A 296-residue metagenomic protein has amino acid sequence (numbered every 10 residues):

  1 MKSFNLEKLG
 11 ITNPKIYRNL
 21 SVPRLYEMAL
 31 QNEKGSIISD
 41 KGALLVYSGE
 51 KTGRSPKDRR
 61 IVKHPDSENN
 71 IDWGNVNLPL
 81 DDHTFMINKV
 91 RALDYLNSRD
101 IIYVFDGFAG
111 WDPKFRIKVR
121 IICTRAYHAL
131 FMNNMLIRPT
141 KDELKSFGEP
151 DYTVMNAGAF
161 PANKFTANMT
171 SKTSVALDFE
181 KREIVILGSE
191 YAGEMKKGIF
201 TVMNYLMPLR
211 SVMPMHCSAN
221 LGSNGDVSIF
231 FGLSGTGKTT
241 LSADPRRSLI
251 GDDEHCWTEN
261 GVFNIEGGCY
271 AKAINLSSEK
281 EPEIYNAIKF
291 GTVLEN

Functional and structural regions predicted by a protein language model:
M1-S146: N-terminal accessory targeting/assembly segments
K2-A43, E50, P208, H216-L233 (+2 more regions): Glycine-rich, often acidic-flanked micro-motifs that create phosphate/phosphodiester-binding or positioning elements
L96, M203-M207, P245: Structural signal for hydrophobic packing residues in well-ordered secondary-structure cores of soluble enzyme domains
S98-D100, F147-E149, T170-S171, F179-K181 (+6 more regions): Short, well-ordered loop/turn elements at secondary-structure boundaries
I102-G107, I229, I250-G251: A structural signal for short, well-ordered beta-strand segments and their strand-loop junctions that often border
G148-L206: Charged, amphipathic alpha-helical linker segments immediately N-terminal to NTP-binding catalytic cores
A167-M169, K197-F200, V212-M213, A219 (+1 more regions): Intrinsically disordered, low-complexity segments enriched in small residues
K238: Conserved lysine of the Walker
